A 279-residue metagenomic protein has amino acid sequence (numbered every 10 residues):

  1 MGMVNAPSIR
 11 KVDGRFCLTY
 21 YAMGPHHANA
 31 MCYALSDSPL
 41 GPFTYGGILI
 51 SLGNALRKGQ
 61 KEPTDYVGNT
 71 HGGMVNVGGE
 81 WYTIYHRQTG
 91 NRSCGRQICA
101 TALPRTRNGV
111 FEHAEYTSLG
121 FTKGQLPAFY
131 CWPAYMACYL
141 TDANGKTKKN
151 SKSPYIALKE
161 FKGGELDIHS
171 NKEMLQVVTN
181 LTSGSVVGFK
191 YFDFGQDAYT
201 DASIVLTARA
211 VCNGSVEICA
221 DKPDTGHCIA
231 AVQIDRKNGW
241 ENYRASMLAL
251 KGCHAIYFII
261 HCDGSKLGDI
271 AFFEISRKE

Functional and structural regions predicted by a protein language model:
M1-E279: Carbohydrate-active catalytic/glycan-binding domains of CAZyme proteins, especially the secreted or lumenal ectodomains
